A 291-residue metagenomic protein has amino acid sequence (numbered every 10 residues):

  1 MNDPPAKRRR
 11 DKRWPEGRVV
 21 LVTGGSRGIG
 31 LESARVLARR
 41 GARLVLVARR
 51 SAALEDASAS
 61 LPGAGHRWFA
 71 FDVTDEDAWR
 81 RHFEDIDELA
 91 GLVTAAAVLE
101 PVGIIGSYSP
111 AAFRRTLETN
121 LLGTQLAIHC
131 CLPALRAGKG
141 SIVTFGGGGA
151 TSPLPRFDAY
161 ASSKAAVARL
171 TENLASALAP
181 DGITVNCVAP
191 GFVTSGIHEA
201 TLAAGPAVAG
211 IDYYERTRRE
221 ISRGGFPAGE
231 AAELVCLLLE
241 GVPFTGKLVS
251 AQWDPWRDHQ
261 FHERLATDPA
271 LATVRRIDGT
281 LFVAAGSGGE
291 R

Functional and structural regions predicted by a protein language model:
S26-R27: Conserved glycine-rich cofactor-binding loop
R40-D56: Conserved glycine-rich Rossmann-like NAD(P)H-binding loop of the short-chain dehydrogenase/reductase
A95-P101: Conserved NAD(P)H cofactor-binding loop of Rossmann-fold oxidoreductase domains
G103-I105, S109-R114: Substrate-binding pocket helix/loop in short-chain dehydrogenase/reductase
I128-H129, E172: A short, exposed helix-loop element centered on a Lys and neighboring polar residues
S141-A166, T171-P180, F192-V193: Catalytic loop of short-chain dehydrogenase/reductase
C187, A207-S287: C-terminal helical subdomain
